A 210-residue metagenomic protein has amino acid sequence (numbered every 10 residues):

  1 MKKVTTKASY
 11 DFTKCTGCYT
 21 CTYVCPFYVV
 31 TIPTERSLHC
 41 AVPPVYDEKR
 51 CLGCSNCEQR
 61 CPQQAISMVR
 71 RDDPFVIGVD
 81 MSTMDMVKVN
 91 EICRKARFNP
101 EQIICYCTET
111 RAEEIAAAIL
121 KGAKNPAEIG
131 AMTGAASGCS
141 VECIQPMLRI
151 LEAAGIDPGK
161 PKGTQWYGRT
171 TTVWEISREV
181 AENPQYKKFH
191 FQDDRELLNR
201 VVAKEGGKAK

Functional and structural regions predicted by a protein language model:
M1-G17, T31-G53, R71-F75, T83-Y106 (+1 more regions): Ferredoxin-like iron-sulfur electron-transfer modules
F12, E48, Q63, N125-P126: Structural motif detector for alpha-helix initiation sites
F12-K14, C25, V30, E48 (+3 more regions): Intrinsically disordered, low-complexity regions enriched in small/polar residues
T20-L38, N56-D72, E114-A123, I144-L151: Iron-sulfur cluster-binding cysteine motifs and their immediate structural context in ferredoxin-like electron-transfer
E48-Q64, M84-E101, T133-P146, Q165-Y186: Short Fe-S-cluster ligation motifs
I66, R70-R94, I103-I104, T108 (+5 more regions): Fe-S ferredoxin-like electron-transfer domains and their immediately adjacent linker/connector regions across
R97-C105, T110-Q145: Compact, charge-rich alpha-helical regulatory domains located at protein termini
I150-K210: Intrinsic disorder at enzyme termini
